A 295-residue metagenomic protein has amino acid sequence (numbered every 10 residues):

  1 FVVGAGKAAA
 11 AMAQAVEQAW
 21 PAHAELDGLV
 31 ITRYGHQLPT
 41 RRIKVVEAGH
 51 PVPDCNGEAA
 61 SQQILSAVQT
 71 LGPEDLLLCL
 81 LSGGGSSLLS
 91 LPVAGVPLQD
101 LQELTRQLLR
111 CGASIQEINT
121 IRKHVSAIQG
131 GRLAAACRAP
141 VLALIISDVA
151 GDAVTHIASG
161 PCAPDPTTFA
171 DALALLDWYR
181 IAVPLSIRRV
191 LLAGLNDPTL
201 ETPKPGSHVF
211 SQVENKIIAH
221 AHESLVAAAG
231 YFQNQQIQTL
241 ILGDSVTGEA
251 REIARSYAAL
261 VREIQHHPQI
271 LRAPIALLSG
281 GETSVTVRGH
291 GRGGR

Functional and structural regions predicted by a protein language model:
G4-A5, V30, E47, C79-L81 (+7 more regions): General beta-strand structural signal in soluble alpha/beta enzymes
K7-A11, C55-Q63, V96-Q99, E103 (+11 more regions): Conserved active-site and cofactor/substrate-binding residues in soluble primary-metabolism enzymes
M12-H36: Active-site cofactor/substrate anionic-group-binding motifs, chiefly glycine- and Lys/Arg-rich phosphate-binding loops
A15-A24, R42-V45, P92-E103, C137-R138 (+1 more regions): A glycine- and small-aliphatic-rich helix-loop capping segment at beta-alpha/alpha-beta transitions that lines
I31-E74, E117, I121-R122: Glycine-rich oxoanion-binding loops at beta->alpha junctions
L65-H156, P161-P164, R180: Glycine-rich, mobile lid/loop segments that gate access to catalytic sites or pores
L142, P164-S256: Accessory alpha-helical/coil subdomains and C-terminal extensions that flank or cap enzyme catalytic cores
Q236-R295: Active-site segments that bind and position negatively charged phosphate/pyrophosphate groups
